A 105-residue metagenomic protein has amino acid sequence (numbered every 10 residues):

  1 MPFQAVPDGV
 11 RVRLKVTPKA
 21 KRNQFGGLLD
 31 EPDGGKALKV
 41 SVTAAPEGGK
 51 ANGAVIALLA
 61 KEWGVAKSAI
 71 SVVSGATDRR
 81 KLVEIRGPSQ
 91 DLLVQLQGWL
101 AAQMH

Functional and structural regions predicted by a protein language model:
M1-A57, S71-T77, K81-H105: Contiguous, often N-terminal, cationic amphipathic patches that form binding interfaces
A60: The alpha-helix within a helix-turn-helix
K67-A69: Short acidic capping loops at alpha-helix termini that bridge into adjacent secondary structure
